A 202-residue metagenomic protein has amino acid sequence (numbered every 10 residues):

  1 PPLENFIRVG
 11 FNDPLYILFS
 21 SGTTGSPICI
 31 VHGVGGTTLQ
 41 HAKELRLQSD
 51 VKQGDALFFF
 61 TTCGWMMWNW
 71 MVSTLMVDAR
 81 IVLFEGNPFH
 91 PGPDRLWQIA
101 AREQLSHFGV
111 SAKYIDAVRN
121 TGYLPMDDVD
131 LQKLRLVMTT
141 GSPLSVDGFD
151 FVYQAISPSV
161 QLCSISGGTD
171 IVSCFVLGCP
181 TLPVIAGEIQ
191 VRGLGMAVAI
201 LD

Functional and structural regions predicted by a protein language model:
P1, R102-L105, S111-Y114: Structural core segment of the AMP-binding/adenylate-forming
P1-F19, S26, V34-G36, H41 (+1 more regions): Conserved pre-ATP/AMP-binding loop-to-beta segment of ANL
F6-V9, A186-R192: Short Gly/Pro-enriched turn/cap motifs at secondary-structure boundaries
P14, S20-T23, L45, L57 (+4 more regions): Conserved S/T- and glycine-rich ATP-binding loop of Class I adenylate-forming
I28-V31, R80-F89, A117, C163: Short beta-strand->loop structural element characteristic of the AMP-binding/adenylate-forming
T38-A56, M66-S106, T121: Conserved AMP-binding/adenylation subdomain of ANL enzymes
A79, L105-G109, R119-A186, G193 (+1 more regions): Gly/Ser/Thr-rich phosphate-binding loop
A199-D202: Conserved beta-loop-beta connector loops within the AMP-binding
